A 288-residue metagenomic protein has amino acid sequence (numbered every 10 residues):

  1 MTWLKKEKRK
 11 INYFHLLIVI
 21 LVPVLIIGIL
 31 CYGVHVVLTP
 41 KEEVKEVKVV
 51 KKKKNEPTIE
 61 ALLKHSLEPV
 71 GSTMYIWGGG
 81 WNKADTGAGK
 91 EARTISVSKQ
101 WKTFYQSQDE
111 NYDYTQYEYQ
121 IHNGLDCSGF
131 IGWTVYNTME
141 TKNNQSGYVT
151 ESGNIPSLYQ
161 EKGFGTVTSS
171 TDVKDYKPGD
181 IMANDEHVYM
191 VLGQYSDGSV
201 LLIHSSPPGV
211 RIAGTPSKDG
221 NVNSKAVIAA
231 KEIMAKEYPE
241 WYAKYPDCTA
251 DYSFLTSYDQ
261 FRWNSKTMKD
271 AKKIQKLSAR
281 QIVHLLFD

Functional and structural regions predicted by a protein language model:
M1-Y13: N-terminal Lys/Arg-rich, disordered targeting/topogenic segments
T2-L4, Y114-G165: Well-ordered, non-transmembrane segments within structured domains
L17-C31: Hydrophobic membrane-insertion alpha-helices, especially the h-region of bacterial N-terminal signal peptides
L30-E42: Hydrophobic single-pass membrane-insertion segments
P40-S128, G132-T138, T256, Q260-D288: N-terminal capping segments
S72-T86, E110-H122, A183-W241: Glycine-rich catalytic cores of cysteine/serine-nucleophile enzymes that process amide/ester linkages in cell-envelope
E140-S217: ...with weaker cross-activation on analogous glycine-rich loops/strands in unrelated enzymes
S217-D288: Low-complexity, Gly/Ser/Thr/Pro-rich intrinsically disordered linker/tail segments
